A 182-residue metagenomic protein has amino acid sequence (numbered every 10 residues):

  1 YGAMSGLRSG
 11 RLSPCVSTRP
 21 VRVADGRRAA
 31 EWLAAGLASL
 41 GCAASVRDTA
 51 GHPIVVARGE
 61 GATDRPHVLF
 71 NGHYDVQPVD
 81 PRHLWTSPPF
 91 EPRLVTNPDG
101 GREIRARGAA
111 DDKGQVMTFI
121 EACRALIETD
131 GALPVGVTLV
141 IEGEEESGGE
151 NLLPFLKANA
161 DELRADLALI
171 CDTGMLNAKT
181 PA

Functional and structural regions predicted by a protein language model:
Y1-R82: N-terminal helical capping/dimerization or prosegment-like subdomains of hydrolases acting on amide or phosphate bonds
A50, T63, W85, A132 (+1 more regions): A generic structural signal for short, non-catalytic loop/turn and secondary-structure boundary residues
R65-T138: Active-site metal-coordination/substrate-binding segment of hydrolases, especially metallo-dependent peptidases
E103, A110-A182: Acidic/histidine-rich catalytic neighborhood of metal-dependent amide-processing enzymes
